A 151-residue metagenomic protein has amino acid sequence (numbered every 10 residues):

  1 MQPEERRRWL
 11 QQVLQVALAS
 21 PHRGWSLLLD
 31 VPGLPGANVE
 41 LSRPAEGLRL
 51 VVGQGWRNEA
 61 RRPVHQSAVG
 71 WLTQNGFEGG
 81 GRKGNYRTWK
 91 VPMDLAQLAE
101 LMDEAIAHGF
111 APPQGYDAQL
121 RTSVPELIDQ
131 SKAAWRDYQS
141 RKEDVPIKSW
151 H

Functional and structural regions predicted by a protein language model:
M1-H151: Structured alpha/beta or helical-core interaction and ligand-binding surfaces enriched in interleaved
